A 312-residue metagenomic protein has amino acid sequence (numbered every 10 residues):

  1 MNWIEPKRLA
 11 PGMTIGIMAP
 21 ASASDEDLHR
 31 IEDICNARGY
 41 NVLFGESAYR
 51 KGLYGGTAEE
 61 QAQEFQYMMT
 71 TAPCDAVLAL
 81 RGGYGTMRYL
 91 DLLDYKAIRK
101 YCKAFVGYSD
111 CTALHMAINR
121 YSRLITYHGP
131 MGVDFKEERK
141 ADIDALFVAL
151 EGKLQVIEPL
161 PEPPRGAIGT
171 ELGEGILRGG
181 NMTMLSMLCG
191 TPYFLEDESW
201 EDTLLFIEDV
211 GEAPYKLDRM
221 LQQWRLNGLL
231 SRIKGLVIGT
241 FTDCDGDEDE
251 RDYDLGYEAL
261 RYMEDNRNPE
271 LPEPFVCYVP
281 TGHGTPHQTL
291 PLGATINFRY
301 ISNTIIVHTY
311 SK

Functional and structural regions predicted by a protein language model:
M1-P73: ATP/NTP phosphate-donor binding region
A23-D27, I176-E208: Conserved beta-alpha junction segments in alpha/beta enzyme cores
P73, I98-A104, S122-L124, I233-K234 (+1 more regions): A short helix->loop->beta-strand "cap" motif at the edges of active sites that frequently abuts
A76-M87, L92, Y108: N-terminal glycine-rich "phosphate-gripper" loop used for MgATP/nucleotide binding and carboxylate activation
Y95-A117, I125-G132: Short, acidic/small-residue loops that bind anionic groups at enzyme active sites
R123-S186, Y193: Conserved anion/nucleotide-ligand pocket segment
E196-G256: Internal helical hairpin/lid segments
T240-K312: ATP/nucleoside-binding phosphotransfer catalytic cores, i.e., glycine-rich phosphate-binding loops
